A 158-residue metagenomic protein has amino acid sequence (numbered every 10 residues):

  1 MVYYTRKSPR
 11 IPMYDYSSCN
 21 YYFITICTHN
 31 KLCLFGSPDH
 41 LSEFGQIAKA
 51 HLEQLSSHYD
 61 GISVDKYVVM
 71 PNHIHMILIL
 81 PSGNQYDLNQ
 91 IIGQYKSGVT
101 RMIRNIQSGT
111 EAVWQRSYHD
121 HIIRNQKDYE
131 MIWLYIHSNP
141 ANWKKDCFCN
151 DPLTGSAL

Functional and structural regions predicted by a protein language model:
M1-L158: Short catalytic/metal-binding and nucleic-acid-binding patches
